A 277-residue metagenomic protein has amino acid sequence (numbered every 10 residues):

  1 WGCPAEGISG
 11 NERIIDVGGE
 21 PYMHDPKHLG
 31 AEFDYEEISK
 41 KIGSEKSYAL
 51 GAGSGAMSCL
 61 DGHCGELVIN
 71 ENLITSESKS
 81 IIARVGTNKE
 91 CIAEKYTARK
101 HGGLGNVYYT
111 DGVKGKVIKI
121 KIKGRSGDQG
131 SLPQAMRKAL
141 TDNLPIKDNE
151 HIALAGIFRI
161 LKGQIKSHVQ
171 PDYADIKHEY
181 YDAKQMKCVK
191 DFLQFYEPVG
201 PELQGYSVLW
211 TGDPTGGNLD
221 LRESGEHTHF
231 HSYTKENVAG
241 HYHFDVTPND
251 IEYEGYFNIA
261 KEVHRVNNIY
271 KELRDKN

Functional and structural regions predicted by a protein language model:
W1-I14, I259-N277: Intrinsically disordered, low-complexity terminal/linker regions enriched in Pro/Ser/Gly and acidic residues
W1-N149, R159: Extended, low-hydrophobicity segments enriched in charged/polar residues
Y22, Y35, Y48, Y96 (+9 more regions): Sequence-level detector for tyrosine residue identity
H24, H28, H63, H101 (+6 more regions): Histidine (H) residue identity feature
L104-Y108, I120, M136, I165-A174 (+1 more regions): Generic preference for hydrophobic/aromatic residues in regular secondary structure cores
T110-S224: Long, positively charged binding patches that form subdomain-scale interaction surfaces for polyanionic ligands
P214-N218, T228, D275-N277: Polar low-complexity intrinsically disordered regions
E223-R274: Compact beta-sheet-dominated globular domain cores
